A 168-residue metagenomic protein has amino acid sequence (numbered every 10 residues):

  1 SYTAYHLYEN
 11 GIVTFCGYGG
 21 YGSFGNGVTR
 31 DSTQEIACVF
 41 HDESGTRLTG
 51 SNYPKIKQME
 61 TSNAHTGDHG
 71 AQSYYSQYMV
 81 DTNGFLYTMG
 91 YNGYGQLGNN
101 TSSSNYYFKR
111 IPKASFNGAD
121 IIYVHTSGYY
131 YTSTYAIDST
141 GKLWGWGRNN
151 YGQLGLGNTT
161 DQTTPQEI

Functional and structural regions predicted by a protein language model:
S1-I168: Eukaryote-biased RCC1-like beta-propeller repeat architecture
